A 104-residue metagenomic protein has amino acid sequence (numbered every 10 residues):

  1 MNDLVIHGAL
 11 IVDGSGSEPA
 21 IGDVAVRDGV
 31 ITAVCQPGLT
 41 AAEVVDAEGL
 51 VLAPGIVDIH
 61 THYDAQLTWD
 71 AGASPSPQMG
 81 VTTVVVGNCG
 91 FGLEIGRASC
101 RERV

Functional and structural regions predicted by a protein language model:
M1-V5, L10-G55: Histidine-rich, glycine-flanked metal-binding segment
D13, D64, F91-E94: Flexible loop/turn segments at secondary-structure boundaries
S15, C35, A65-L67, V85: Activation segment
V51-P75: Di-metal (Zn2+ and/or Mg2+/Mn2+) metal-binding site signature of metallo-dependent hydrolases with the MBL/beta-CASP
W69-R103: Divalent-metal coordination cores built from histidine and acidic residues
